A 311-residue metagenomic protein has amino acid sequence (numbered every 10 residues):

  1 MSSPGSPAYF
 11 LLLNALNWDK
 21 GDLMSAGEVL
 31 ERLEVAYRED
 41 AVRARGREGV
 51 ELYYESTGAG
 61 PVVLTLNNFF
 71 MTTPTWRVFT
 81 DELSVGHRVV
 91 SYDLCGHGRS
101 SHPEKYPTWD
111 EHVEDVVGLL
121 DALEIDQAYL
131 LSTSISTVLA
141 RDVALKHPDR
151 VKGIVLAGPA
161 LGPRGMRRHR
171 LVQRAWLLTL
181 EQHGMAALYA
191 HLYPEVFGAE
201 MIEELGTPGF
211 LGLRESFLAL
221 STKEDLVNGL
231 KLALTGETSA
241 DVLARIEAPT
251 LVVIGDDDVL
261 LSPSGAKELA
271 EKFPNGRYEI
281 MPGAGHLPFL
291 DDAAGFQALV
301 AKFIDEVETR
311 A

Functional and structural regions predicted by a protein language model:
M1-L64, V85-H87, I125, A301-A311: Alpha/beta-hydrolase fold catalytic core
G46-H102: Conserved HGGG/HGGXW glycine-rich cap/lid loop of the alpha/beta-hydrolase fold
D81, V90-S132, A298: Active-site loop/oxyanion-hole signature of alpha/beta-hydrolase fold enzymes
R141, L145-K146, K152-Q182: Flexible "cap/lid" loop of the alpha/beta hydrolase fold
M166-R167, M185-V242: Conserved alpha/beta-hydrolase catalytic His-Asp/Glu region
I246, V252-I254: Short beta-strand/loop motif that positions the catalytic acidic residue of the alpha/beta-hydrolase fold
D257-L261: Acidic catalytic loop of the alpha/beta-hydrolase fold
G276-A311: Catalytic active-site module of serine/aspartate enzymes centered on a nucleophile-bearing elbow/loop
